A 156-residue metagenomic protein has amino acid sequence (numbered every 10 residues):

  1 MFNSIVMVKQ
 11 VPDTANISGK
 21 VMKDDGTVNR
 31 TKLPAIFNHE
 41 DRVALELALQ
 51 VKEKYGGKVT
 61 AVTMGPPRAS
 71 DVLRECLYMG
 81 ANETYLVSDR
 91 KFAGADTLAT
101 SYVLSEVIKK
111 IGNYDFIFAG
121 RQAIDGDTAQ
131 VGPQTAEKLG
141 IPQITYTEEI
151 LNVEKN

Functional and structural regions predicted by a protein language model:
M1-N156: N-terminal glycine-rich FAD/FM-binding segment characteristic of electron-transfer flavoproteins
